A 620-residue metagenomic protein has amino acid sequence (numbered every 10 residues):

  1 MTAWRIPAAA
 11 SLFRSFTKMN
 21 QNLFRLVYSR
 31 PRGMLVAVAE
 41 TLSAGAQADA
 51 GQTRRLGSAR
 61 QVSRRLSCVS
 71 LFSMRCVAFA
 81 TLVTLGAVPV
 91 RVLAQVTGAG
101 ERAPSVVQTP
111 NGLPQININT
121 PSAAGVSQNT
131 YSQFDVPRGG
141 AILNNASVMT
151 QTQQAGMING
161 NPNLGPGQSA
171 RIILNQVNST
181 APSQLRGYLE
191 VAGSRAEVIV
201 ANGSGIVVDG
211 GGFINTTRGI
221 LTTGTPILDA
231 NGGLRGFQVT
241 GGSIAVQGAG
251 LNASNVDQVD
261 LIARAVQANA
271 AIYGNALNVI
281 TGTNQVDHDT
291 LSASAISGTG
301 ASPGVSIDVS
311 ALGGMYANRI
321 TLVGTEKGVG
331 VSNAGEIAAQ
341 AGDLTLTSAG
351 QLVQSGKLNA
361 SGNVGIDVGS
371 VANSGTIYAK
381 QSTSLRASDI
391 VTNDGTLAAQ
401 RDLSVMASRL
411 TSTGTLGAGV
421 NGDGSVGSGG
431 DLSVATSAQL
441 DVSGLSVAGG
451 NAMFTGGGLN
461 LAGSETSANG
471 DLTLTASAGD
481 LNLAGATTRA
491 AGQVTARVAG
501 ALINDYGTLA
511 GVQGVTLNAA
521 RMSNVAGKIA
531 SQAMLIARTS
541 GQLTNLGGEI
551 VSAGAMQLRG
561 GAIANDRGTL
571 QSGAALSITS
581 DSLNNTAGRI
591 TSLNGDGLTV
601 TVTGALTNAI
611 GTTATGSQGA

Functional and structural regions predicted by a protein language model:
M1-K18: Short, Lys/Arg-enriched N-terminal segments with co-localized hydrophobic residues within the first ~10-30 amino acids
A3, K18, L82-L85, G98 (+10 more regions): N-terminal compositionally biased, intrinsically disordered segments and leader/signal-like regions
N20, Y28-R65, L71, L82-Q340 (+1 more regions): Solvent-exposed adhesion/ligand-recognition segments of exported proteins
R75: N-terminal cofactor/phosphate-binding cores enriched in small/glycine residues, especially glycine-rich loops such as
I118, F134, N163-G165, I172-N178 (+21 more regions): Well-ordered beta-strand segments characteristic of repetitive beta-sheet solenoids
S132-F134, N161-G165, S183-V191, I206-F213 (+19 more regions): Short, T/G/N/S-enriched strand-turn elements that build extracellular solenoid repeat scaffolds
